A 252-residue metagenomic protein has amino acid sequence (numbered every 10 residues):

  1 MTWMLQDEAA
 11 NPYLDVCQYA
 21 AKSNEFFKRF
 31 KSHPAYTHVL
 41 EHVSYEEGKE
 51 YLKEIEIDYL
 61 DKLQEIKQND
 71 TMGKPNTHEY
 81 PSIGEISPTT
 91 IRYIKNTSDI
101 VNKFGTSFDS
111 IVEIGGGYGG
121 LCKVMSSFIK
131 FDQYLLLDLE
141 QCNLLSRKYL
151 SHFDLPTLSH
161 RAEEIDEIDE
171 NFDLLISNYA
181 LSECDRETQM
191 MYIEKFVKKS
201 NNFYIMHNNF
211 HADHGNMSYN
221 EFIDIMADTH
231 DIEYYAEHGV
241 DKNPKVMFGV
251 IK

Functional and structural regions predicted by a protein language model:
M1-S87: N-terminal accessory regions of S-adenosyl-L-methionine
T90-S107: Conserved alpha-helix/loop element of class I SAM-dependent methyltransferases that forms part of the SAM/SAH-binding
F108-G117: Conserved class I S-adenosyl-L-methionine
Y118-K130: Conserved SAM-binding loop of SAM-dependent methyltransferases across substrates and taxa, primarily the Class I
K148-D169: S-adenosyl-L-methionine
L175-E187: A short SAM/SAH-binding and catalytic strip from SAM-dependent methyltransferases
C184-F196: A short, conserved alpha-helix within the catalytic core of class I
S200-H211: Conserved beta-strand signature within the Rossmann-like core of class I S-adenosyl-L-methionine
